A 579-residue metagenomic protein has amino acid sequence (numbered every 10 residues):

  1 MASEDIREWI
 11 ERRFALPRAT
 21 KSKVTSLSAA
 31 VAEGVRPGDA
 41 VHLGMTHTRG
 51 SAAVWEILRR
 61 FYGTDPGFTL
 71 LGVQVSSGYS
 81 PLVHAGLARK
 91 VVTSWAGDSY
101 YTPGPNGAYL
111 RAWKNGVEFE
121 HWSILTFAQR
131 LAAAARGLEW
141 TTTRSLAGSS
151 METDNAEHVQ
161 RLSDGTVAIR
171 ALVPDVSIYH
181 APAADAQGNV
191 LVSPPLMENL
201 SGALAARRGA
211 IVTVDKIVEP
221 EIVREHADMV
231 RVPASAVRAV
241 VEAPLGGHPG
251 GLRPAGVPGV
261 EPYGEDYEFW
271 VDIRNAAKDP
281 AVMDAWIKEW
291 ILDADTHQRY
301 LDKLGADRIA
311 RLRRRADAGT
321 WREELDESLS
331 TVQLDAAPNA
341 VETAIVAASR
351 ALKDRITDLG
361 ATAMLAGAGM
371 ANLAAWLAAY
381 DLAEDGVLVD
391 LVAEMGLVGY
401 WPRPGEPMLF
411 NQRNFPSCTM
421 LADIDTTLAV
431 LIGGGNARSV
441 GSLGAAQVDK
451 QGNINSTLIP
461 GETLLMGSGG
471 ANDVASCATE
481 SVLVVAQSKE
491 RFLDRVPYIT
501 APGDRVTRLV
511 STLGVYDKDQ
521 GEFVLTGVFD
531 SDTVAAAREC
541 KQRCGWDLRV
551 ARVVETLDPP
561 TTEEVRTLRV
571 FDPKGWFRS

Functional and structural regions predicted by a protein language model:
A2-E11, T20-A32, R49-F61, G78-S80 (+5 more regions): Conserved phosphate- and dinucleotide-binding cores of soluble alpha/beta proteins, encompassing both enzyme active
A19, P66-T69, G360-A363, V389 (+1 more regions): Short active-site oxyanion
G34-P37, V41-R59, I345-E394: N-terminal low-complexity or amphipathic/hydrophobic leaders
L43-G44, L71-V73, Y179-A181, T213 (+4 more regions): Short His-Asn-centered micro-motif
M45-H47, L70-V75, F119-T126, M364-M370 (+2 more regions): Active-site nucleophile and cofactor-binding loops and adjacent substrate-binding regions of central metabolic enzymes
R60-F68, A85-R89, D381-V389: Conserved S-adenosyl-L-methionine
L70-Q74, L377, D381, D385-P402 (+2 more regions): Catalytic or ion-translocation cores adjacent to nucleophile or general acid/base/metal-coordination motifs in diverse
